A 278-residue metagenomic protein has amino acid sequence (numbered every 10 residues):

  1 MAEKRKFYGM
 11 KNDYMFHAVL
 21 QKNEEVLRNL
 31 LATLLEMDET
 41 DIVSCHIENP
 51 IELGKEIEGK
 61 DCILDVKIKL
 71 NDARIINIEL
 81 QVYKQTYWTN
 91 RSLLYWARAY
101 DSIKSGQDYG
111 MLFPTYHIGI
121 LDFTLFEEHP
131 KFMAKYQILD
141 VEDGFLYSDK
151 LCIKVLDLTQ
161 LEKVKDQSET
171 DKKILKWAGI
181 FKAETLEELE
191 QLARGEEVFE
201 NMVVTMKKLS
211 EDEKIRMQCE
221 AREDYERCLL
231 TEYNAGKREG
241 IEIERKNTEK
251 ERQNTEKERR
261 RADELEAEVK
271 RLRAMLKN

Functional and structural regions predicted by a protein language model:
M1-K154, Q160-V164: Accessory alpha/beta interaction modules
E3-K4, I76-Q81, D166-N278: Short, charged alpha-helical interaction segments and adjacent helix-coil junctions
V19, L34, T159, F181-E184 (+1 more regions): Generic structural signal for hydrophobic core residues of well-folded globular domains
